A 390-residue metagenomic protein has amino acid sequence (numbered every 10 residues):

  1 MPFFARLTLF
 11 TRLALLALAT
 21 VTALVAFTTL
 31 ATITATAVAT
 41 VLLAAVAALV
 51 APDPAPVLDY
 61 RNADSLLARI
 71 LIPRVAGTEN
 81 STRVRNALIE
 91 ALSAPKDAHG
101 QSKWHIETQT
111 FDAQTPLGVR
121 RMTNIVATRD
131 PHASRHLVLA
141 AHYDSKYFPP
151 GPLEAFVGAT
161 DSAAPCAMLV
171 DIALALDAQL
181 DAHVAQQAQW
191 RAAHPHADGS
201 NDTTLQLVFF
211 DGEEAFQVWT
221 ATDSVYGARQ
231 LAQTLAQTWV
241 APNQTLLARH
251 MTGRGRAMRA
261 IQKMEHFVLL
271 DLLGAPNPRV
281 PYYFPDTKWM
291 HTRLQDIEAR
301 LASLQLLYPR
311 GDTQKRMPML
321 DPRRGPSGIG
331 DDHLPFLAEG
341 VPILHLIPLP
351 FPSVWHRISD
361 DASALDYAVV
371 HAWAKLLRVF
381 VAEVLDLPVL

Functional and structural regions predicted by a protein language model:
T11-V38: Low-complexity, simple-sequence tandem-repeat tracts enriched in small residues
D53-A55, I70-N80, A113-T115, G151-A163 (+4 more regions): Second-shell loop/turn segments in exported
A55-H132, Q187-A193: A non-catalytic alpha/beta surface segment that caps or lines the substrate-entry region of metallo-dependent hydrolase
N62-S65, E79, R83-A91, A164 (+5 more regions): Extracytoplasmic/secreted proteins, especially bacterial periplasmic and envelope-associated proteins
A113-Q114, P131-A133, Y143-Y147, G212-F216 (+2 more regions): Solvent-exposed loop/turn segments at secondary-structure junctions within structured extracellular/periplasmic domains
V126, L137-A140, Q206-F209, E265-D271 (+1 more regions): Structural recognition of the beta-strand scaffold that forms the well-ordered cores of secreted hydrolase catalytic
L153-R293: Acidic/histidine-rich catalytic neighborhood of metal-dependent amide-processing enzymes
G253-R254, Q262-F267, L272-L390: Active-site-adjacent substrate-binding region of metalloamidase/peptidase-like peptide-processing proteins
